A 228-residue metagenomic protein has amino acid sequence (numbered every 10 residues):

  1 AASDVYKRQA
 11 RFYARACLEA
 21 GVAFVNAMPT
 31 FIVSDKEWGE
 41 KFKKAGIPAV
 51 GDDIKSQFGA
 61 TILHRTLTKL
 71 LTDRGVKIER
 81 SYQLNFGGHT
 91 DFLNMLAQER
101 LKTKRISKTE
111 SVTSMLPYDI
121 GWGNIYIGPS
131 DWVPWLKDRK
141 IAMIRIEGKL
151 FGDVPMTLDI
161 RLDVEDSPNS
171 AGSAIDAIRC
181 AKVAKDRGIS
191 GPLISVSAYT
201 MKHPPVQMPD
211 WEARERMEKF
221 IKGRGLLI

Functional and structural regions predicted by a protein language model:
A1-Y6: Short, small-residue-biased leader/transition segments that mark boundaries at the very start of proteins
K7-A16, M28-I47: Rossmann-fold NAD(P)-binding glycine/threonine-rich loop
A20-A23, I47: A short helix->loop->beta-strand "cap" motif at the edges of active sites that frequently abuts
F24-V25, V50, E79: Structural detector of well-ordered beta-strand residues that form the stable sheet scaffold of enzyme domains
N26-P29, D53: Glycine-rich, histidine-containing beta strand-loop boundary motifs that form or position
I54, F58-S190, I194: Active-site-lining helix/loop region of Rossmann-like oxidoreductase modules
A171-I228: NAD(P)-dependent Rossmann-like dehydrogenase/reductase catalytic/cofactor-binding core
